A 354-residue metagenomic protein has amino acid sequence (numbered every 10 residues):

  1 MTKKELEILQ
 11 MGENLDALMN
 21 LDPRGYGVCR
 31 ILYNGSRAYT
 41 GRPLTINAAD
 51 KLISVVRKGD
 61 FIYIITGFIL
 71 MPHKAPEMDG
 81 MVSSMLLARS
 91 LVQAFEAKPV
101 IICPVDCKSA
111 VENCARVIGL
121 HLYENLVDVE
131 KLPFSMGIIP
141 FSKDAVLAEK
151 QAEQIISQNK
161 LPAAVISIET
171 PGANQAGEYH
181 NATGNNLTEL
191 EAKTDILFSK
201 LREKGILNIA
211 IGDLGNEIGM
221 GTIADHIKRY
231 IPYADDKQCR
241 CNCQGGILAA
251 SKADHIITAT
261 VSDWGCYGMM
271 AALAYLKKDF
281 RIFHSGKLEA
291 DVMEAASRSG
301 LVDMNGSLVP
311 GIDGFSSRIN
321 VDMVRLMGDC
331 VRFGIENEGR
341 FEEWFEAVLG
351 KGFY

Functional and structural regions predicted by a protein language model:
M1-F61: Positively charged, low-complexity intrinsically disordered leader regions
E7-I8, T260-D263, F280-Y354: C-terminal accessory domains and tails appended to enzymatic cores
H73-P76, Q175-E189: Glycine/threonine-rich flexible loop motifs
E77-E96: Histidine-anchored nucleotide/phosphate-binding helix
E96-A97, R202-N208: A short helix->loop->beta-strand "cap" motif at the edges of active sites that frequently abuts
K98-D106: Short internal beta-strands
A115-Q151: A glycine-rich helix N-cap at a beta->alpha junction
T188-D195, L207, I211-A290: Short alpha-helices
